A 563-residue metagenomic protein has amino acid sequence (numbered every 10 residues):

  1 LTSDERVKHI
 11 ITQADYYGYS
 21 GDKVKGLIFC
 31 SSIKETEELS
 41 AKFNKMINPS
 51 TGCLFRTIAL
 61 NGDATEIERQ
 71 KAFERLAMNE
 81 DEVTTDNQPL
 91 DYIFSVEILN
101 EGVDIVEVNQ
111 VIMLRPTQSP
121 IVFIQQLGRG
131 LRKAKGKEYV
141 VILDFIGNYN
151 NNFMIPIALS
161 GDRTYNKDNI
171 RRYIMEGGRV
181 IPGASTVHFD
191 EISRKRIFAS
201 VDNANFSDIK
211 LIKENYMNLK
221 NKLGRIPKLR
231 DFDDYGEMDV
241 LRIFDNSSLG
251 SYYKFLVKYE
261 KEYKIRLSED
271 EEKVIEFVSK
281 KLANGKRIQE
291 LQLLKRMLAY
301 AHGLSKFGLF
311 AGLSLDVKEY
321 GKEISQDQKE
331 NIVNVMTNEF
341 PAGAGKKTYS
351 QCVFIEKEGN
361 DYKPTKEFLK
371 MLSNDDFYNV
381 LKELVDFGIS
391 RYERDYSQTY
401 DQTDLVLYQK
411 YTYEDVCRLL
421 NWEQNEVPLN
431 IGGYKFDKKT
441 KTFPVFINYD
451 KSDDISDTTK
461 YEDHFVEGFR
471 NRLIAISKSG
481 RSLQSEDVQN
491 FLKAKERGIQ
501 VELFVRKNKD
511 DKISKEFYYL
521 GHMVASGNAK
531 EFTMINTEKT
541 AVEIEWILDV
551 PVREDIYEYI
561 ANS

Functional and structural regions predicted by a protein language model:
L1-C30: Conserved interdomain linker/interface between the two RecA-like ATPase lobes of SF2 helicase motors
H9, S20-G21, L159-Y300, S305-G308: Long, largely alpha-helical accessory region at the distal end of helicase-like NTP-driven motors
E37-E38, C53-L99: Conserved helicase ATPase core of P-loop NTP-dependent helicases/translocases
I93-V108, G128-G130: SF2 helicase motor core recognition
S119-Q125, R129-R163: Conserved segment of the helicase C-terminal RecA-like domain
I275-V278, I288-L294, L298, D404-E516: Acidic, glycine-rich low-complexity segments with interspersed aromatic residues
S314-F443, Y449-K451: Charge-dense, extended regions
D510-S563: Compact mixed alphabeta submodule
